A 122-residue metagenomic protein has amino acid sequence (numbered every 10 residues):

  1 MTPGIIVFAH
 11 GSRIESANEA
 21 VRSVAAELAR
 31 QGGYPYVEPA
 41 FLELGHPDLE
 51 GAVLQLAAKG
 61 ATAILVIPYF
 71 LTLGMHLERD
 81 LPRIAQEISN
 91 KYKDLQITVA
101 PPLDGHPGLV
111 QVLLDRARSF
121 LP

Functional and structural regions predicted by a protein language model:
M1-P122: Active-site-proximal alpha-helix that buttresses catalytic centers in soluble enzyme cores
